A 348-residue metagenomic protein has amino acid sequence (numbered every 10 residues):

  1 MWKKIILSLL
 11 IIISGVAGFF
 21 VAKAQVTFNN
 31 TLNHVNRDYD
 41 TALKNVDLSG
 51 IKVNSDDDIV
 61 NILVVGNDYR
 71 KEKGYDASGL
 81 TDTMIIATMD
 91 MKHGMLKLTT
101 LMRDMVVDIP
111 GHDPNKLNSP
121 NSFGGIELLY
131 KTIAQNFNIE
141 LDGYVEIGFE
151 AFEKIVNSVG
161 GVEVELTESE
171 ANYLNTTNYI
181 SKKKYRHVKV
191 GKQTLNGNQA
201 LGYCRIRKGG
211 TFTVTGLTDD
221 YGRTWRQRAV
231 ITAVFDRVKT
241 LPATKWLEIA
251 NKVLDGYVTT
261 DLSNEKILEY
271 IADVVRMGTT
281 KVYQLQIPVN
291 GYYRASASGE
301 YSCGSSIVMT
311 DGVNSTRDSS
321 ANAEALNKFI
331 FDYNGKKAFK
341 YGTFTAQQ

Functional and structural regions predicted by a protein language model:
I5-H93, R205, G209-T211, E269-A272 (+1 more regions): Entry/capping segment at the start of metal-dependent catalytic domains with acidic active-site entry clusters
K44-K52, I59-V60, S78, G256-Q348: C-terminal solvent-exposed extensions
V53, N157-K245: Flexible, polar/acidic helix-loop-strand segments at domain edges
D57-V60, G79-M84, H93-L101, H112 (+7 more regions): Extracytoplasmic
K71-D76, N115-F123, N138-G143, V190 (+4 more regions): Second-shell loop/turn segments in exported
A77-T81, G111-H112, P120-L128, E146-E150 (+5 more regions): Soluble non-cytosolic domains of exported or imported proteins
T81-T83, P114, I126-A134, F149-E153 (+8 more regions): Extracytoplasmic/secreted envelope proteins and their assembly/folding machinery, especially bacterial periplasmic
F123-H187, T260-I267, G278: Amphipathic, coiled-coil-like alpha-helical scaffolding segments used for oligomerization/assembly
